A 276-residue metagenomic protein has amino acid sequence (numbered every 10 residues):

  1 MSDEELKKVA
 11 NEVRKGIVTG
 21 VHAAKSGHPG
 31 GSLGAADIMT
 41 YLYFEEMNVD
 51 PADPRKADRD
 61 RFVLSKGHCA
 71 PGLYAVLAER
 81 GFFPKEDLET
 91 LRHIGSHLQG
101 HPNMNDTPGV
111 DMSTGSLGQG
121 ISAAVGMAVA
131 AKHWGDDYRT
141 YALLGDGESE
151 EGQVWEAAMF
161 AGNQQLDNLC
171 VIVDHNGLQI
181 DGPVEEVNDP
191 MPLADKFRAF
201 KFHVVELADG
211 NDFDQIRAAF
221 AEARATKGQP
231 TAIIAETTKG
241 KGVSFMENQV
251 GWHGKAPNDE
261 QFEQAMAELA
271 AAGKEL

Functional and structural regions predicted by a protein language model:
M1-E5: Non-catalytic, mobile gating and regulatory segments of ester bond hydrolases
V9-S26, D174-N176: N-terminal capping segment at the start of a domain
I17-V21, S32-N163: Cofactor-binding active-site loop characterized by glycine-rich and histidine/acidic residues
V63, C170, E206, A232-I234: Structured core elements
H68-C69, L73, N176-G177, T237-G240: Glycine-rich beta-alpha junction loops
Y74-V76, N103, Q153-W155, D181-E185 (+2 more regions): Short acidic, glycine/serine/threonine-rich loops at helix termini
G109, S113-S116, I121-A225: Thiamine diphosphate
F202, F213, R217-L276: Glycine/aspartate-rich loop-and-adjacent alpha/beta segment that forms the canonical ThDP
